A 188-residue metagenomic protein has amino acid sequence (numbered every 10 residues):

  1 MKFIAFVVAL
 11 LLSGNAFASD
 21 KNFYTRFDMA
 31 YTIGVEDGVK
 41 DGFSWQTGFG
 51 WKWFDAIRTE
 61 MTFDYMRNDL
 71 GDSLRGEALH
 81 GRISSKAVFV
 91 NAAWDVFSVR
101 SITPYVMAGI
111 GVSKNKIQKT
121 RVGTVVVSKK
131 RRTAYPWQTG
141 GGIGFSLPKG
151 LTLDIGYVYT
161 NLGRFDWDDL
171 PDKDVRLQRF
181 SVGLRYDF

Functional and structural regions predicted by a protein language model:
M1-N22: Cleavable N-terminal export/targeting peptides
S19-I33: Transmembrane beta-strand segments of Gram-negative outer membrane beta-barrel proteins
S19-N22, W51-V122, F180-F188: Gram-negative (and chloroplast) outer-membrane scaffold detector with strong preference for beta-barrel transmembrane
F27-Y31, M61-Y65, V106-V112, I143 (+1 more regions): Transmembrane beta-barrel strands of outer-membrane/channel proteins
V35-D37, F49, G76-H80, V96 (+3 more regions): Outer-membrane beta-barrel proteins
E36-F43, L70-A78, K116-V125, F165-P171: Outer-membrane beta-barrel translocator domains and adjoining extracellular loop/strand segments of Gram-negative
D41-W45, S84-V88, I102, T133-W137 (+1 more regions): Residues that define the transmembrane beta-barrel architecture of outer-membrane proteins
Y65-L74, R82, T139, L147-F188: Predominantly the C-terminal beta-signal and adjacent terminal strand-loop region of outer-membrane beta-barrel
